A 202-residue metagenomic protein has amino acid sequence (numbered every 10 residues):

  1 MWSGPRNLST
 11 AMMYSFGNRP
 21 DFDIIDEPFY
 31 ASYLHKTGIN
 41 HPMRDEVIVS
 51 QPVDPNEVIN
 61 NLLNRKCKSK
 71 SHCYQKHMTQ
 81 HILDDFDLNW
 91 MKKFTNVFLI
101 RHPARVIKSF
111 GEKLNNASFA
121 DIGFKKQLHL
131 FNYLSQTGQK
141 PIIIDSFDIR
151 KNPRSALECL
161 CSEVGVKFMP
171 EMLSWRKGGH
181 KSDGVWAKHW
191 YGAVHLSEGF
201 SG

Functional and structural regions predicted by a protein language model:
M1-K68: PAPS-dependent sulfotransferase catalytic core
P5-N7, F29-A31, T79-I82, P103-V106 (+1 more regions): Short, solvent-exposed loop/turn segments at secondary-structure junctions
D23-I25, C73-Q75, T95-F98, I142-I144: Hydrophobic/aromatic beta-strand patches that form the interior of the parallel beta-sheet core in alpha/beta enzyme
N61-F86: Glycine-rich phosphate-binding loop used to anchor ATP phosphates in small-molecule kinases, encompassing both
D87-K93: Short, conserved loop/helix-junction motifs that constitute active-site signature segments in enzyme catalytic cores
K93-N96, I100-I107: A short mid-domain helix/strand-loop element embedded in enzyme catalytic domains that forms or borders the active-site
A104-L173: PAPS-dependent sulfotransferase catalytic domain
L173-G202: PAPS-dependent sulfotransferase catalytic core
